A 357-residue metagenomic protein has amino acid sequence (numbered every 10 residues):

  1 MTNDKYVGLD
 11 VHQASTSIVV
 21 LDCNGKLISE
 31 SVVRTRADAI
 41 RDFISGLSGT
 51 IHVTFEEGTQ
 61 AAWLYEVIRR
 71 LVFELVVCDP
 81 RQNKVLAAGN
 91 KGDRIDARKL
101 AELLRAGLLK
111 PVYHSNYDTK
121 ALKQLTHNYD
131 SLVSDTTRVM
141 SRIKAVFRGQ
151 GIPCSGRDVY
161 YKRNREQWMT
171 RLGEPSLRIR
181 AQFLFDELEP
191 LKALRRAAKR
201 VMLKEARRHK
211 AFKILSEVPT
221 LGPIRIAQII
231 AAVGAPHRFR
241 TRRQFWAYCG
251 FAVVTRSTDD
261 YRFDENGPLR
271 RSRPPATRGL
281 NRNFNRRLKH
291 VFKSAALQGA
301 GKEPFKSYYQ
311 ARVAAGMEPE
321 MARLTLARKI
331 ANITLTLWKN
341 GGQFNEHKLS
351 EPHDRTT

Functional and structural regions predicted by a protein language model:
N3-D22, L100: Gly/Thr-rich phosphate-binding beta-strand-loop-beta motif of the actin/hexokinase/Hsp70
N3-D4, R196-L221, Q228-A235: Extended, structured, electrostatic nucleic-acid-contact surfaces
A14-D38: Short glycine-rich, Thr/Ser-proximal phosphate-binding strand/loop in the N-terminal lobe of ATP-dependent enzymes
A37, F43-L86: Conserved DEDDh/DEDDy metal-dependent 3′-5′ exonuclease domain
V76-H127, S131, E166-T170, S272-N283: Short alpha-helix plus adjacent loop in nuclease-associated cores
G92, I214-E217, P223, Q228-P319 (+1 more regions): Phosphate-backbone recognition surface of nucleic-acid-processing proteins
H127-I214: Glycine-rich, often acidic, oxyanion-interacting loops/wings at catalytic, nucleic-acid, or phospho-protein interfaces
G301-T357: Acidic, carboxylate-rich catalytic segments that either coordinate divalent cations
